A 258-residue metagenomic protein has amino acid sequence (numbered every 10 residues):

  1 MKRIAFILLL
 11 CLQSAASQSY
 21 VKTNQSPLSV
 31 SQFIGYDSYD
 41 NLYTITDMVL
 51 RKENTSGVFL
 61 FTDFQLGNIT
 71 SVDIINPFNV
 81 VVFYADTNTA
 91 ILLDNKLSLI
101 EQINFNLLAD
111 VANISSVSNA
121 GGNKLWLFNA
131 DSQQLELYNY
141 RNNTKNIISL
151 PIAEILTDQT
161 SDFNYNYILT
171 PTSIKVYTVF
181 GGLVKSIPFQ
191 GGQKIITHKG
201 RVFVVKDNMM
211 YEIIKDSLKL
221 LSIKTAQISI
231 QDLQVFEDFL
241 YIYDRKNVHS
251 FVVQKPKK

Functional and structural regions predicted by a protein language model:
R3-Q13: Sec-dependent N-terminal signal peptides
S17-S29, E53-V58: A short helix->beta-strand "capping" segment at the edge of beta-propeller domains
N24-L28, F61-Q65, N104-D110, I147-I152 (+2 more regions): Surface loop/turn motifs at the tips and blade-to-blade linkers of beta-strand repeat domains
S29-G35, L66-D73, V111-S118, A153-F163 (+2 more regions): Repeated scaffold domains used in trafficking and secretory/extracellular systems, primarily beta-propellers
F33-I45, F78-Y84, N123-N129, N164-L169 (+3 more regions): Short beta-strand elements that form the blades of beta-propeller/WD-repeat-like and other beta-sheet-rich scaffold
E53-S56, D94-S98, N139-N142, T178-G182 (+2 more regions): Short loop/turn segments that connect beta-strands within beta-propeller blades
L60-F105: Mid-chain, structured segments of secreted extracytoplasmic proteins
D232-K258: Blade-level signature of beta-propeller repeat domains, shared across WD40, Kelch, NHL, RCC1 and BNR/Asp-box propellers
